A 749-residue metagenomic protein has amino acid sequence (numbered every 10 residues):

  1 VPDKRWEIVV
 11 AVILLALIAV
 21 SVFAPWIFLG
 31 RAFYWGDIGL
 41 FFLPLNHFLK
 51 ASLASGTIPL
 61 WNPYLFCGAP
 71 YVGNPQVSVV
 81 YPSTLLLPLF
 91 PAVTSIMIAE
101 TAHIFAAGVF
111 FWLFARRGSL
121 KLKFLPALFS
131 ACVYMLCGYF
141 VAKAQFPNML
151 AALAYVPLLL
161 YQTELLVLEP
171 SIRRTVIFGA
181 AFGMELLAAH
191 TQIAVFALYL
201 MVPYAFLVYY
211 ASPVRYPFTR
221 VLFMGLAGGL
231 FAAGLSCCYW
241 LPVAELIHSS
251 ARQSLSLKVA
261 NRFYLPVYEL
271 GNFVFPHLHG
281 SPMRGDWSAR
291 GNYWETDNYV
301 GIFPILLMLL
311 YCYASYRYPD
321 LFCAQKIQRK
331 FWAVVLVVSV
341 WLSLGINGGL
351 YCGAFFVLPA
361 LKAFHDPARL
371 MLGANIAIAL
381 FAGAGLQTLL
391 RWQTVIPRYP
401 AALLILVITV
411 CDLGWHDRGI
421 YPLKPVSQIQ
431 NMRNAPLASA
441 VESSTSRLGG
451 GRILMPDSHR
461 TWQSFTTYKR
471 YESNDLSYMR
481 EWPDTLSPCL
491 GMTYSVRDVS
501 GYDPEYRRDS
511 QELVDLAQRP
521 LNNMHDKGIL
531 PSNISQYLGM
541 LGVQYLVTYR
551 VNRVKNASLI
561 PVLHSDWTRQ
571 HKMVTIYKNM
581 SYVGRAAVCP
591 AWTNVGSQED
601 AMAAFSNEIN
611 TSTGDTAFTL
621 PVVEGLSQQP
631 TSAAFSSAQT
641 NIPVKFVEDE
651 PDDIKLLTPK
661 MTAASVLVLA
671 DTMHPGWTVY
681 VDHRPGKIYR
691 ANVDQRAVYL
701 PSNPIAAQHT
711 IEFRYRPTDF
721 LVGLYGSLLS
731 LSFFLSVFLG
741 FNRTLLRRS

Functional and structural regions predicted by a protein language model:
P2-I642, F646-T672: Conserved luminal/periplasmic juxtamembrane motif of membrane-embedded glycan-processing enzymes
F42, S612-S749: Active-site-proximal, structured, solvent-exposed surfaces of multi-pass membrane proteins that position macromolecular
